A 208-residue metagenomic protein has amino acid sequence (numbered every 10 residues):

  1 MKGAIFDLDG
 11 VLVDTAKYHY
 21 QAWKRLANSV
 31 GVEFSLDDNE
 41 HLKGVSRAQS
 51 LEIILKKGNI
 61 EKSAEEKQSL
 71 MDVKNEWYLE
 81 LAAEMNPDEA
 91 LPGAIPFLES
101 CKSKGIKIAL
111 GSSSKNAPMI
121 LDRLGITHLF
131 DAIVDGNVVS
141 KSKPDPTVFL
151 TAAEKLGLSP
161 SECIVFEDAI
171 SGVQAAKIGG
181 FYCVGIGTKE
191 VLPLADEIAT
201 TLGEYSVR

Functional and structural regions predicted by a protein language model:
M1-E40: Active-site neighborhood of HAD-like aspartate-dependent phosphohydrolases
M1-K2, P96-K102, S114-R208: Asp-based, Mg2+/Mn2+-dependent phosphohydrolase catalytic module
L12, A90, L110, K141 (+1 more regions): Conserved SAM-binding loop
H19-W23, R47-L51, K67, M71 (+5 more regions): A general structural signal for well-ordered alpha-helical segments in protein cores
V32-F34, I60, I126, G157-L158: Helix N-cap/coil-helix junction residues
G44-L81, S100: A metal-dependent, Asp-based hydrolase signature
E80-L110: Short, acidic loop-to-helix structural element flanking the phosphoryl-transfer center in phosphate-processing enzymes
